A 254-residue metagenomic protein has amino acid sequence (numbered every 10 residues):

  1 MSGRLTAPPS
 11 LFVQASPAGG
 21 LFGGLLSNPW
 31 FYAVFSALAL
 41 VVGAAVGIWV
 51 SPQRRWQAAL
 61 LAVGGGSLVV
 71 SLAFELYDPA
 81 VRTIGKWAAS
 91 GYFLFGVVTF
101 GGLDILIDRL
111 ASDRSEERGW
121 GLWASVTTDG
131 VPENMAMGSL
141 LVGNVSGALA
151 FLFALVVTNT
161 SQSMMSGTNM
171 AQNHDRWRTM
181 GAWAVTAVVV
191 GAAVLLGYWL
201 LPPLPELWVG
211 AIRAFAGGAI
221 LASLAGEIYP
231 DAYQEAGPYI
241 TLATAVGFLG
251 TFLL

Functional and structural regions predicted by a protein language model:
S2-L254: Intrinsically disordered, metal-sensing/regulatory segments
